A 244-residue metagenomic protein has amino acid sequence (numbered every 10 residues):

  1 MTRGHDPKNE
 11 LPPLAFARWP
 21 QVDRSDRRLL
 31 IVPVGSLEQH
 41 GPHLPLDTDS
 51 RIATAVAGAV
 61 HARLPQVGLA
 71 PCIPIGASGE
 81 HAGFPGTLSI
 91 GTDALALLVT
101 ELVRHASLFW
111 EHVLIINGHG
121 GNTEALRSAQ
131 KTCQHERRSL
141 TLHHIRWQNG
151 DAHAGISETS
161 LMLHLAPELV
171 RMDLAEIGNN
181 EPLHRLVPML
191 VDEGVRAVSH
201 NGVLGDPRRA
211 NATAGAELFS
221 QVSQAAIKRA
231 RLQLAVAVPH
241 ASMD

Functional and structural regions predicted by a protein language model:
M1-H112, I116, G120-D244: Extended, histidine- and acidic-residue-enriched regions that form the cofactor-binding/catalytic faces
